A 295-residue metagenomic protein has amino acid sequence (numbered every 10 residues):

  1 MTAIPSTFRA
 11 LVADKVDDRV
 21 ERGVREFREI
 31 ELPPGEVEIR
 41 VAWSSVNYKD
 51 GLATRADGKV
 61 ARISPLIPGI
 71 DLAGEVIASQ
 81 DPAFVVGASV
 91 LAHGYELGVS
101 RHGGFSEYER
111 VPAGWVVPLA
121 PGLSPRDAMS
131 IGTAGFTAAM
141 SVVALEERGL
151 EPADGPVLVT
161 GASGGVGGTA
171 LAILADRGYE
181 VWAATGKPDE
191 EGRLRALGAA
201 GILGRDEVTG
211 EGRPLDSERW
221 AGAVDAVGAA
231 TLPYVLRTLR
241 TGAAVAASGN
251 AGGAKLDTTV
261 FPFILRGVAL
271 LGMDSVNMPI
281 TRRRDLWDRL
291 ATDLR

Functional and structural regions predicted by a protein language model:
I30-V46, A56-L97: Glycine-rich beta-strand-centered segment in the early N-terminal region that forms part of a ligand/cofactor-binding
D71, A88-S89, Y108, P156 (+2 more regions): Residue-level marker of beta-strand positions
L91, A221-V224, A246: N-terminal Rossmann-like NAD(P) cofactor-binding module of classical short-chain dehydrogenase/reductase
H93-L158: NAD(P)H dinucleotide-binding glycine-rich loop of Rossmann-like/cofactor-binding domains, especially the beta1-alpha1
F105, G186-R193, A254-V260: Short, glycine/polar-rich helix-capping loops at beta-to-alpha or helix-loop-helix junctions that flank or form
G135-F136, G161-G168, G228: Glycine-rich NAD(P) Rossmann-fold beta1-alpha1 loop
A175-T231, D288: Adenosine-nucleotide cofactor-binding segment
A230-R295: Glycine-rich phosphate-binding loop and adjacent beta-alpha segment of Rossmann(oid) nucleotide-cofactor-binding
